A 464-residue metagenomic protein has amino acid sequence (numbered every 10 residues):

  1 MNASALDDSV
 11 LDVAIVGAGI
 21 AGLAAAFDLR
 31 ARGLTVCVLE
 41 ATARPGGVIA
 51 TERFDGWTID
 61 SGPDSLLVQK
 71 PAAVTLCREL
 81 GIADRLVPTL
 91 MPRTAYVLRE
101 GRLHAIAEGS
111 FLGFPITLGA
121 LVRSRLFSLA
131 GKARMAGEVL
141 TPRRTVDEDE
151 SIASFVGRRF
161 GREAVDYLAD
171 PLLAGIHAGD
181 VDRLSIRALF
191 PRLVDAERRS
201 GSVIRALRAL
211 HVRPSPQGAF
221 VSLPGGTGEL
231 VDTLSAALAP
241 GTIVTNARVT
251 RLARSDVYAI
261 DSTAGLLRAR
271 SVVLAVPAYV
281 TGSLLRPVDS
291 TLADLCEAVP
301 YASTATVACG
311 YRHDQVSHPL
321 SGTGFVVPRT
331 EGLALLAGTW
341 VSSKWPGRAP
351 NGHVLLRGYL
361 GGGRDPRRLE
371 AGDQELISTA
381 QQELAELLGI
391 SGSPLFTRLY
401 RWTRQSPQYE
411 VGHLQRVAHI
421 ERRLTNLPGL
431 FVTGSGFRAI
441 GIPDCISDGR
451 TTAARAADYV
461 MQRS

Functional and structural regions predicted by a protein language model:
A3-S4, A107-G109, P319-G322, L336-S464: Conserved flavin/dinucleotide-binding core of flavoenzymes
L11-V38: N-terminal Rossmann-like FAD-binding beta1-loop-alpha1 element of flavoenzymes
V13, L34-V36, V272, P394-T397: Hydrophobic anchor at the start of a short beta-strand that flanks the dinucleotide cofactor-binding loop
A21, R44, Y279: Conserved Rossmann-like nucleotide-cofactor binding loop
R30-F54: Glycine-rich FAD pyrophosphate-binding loop
R32, A247-L356, G363-Q374, E386-L387 (+1 more regions): Mid-domain catalytic core of redox enzymes that form a hydrophobic substrate pocket/lid adjacent to a catalytic redox
D55-R143: Dinucleotide-binding Rossmann-like beta1-alpha1 core, especially the glycine-rich loop that anchors the ADP
F114, G131-R251, S255-Y258: Active-site/ligand-binding neighborhood in enzyme catalytic cores
